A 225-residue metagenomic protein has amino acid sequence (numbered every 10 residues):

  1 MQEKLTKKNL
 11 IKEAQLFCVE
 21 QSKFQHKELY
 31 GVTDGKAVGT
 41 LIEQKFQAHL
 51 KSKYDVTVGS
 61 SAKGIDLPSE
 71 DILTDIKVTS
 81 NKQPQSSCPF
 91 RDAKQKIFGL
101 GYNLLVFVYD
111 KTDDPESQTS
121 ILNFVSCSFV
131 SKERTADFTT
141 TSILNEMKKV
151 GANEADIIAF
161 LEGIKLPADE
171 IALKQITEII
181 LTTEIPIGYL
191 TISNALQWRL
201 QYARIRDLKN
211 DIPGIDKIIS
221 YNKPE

Functional and structural regions predicted by a protein language model:
M1-P68, V78-E225: Nucleic-acid endonuclease domains
T74: Acidic/His-rich structured neighborhood in mature extracellular/periplasmic domains
